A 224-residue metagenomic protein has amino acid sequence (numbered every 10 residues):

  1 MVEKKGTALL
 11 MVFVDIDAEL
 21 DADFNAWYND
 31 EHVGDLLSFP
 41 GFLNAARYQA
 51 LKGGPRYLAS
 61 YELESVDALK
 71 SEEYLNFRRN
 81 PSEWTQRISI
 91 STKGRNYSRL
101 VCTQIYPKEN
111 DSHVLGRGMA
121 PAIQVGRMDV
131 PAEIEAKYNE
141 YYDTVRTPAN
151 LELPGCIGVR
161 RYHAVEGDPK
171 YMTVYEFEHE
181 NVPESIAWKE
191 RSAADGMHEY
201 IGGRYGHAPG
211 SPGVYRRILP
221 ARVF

Functional and structural regions predicted by a protein language model:
M1-F224: Macromolecular interaction modules
